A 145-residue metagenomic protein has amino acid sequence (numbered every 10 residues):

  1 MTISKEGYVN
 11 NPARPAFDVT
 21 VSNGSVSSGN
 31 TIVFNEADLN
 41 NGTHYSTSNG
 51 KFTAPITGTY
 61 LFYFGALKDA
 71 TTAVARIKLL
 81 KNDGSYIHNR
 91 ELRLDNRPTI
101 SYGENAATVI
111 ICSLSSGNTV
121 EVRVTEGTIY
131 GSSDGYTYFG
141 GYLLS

Functional and structural regions predicted by a protein language model:
K5-S145: Extracellular jelly-roll beta-sandwich "head" domains, especially the C-terminal globular C1q domain
